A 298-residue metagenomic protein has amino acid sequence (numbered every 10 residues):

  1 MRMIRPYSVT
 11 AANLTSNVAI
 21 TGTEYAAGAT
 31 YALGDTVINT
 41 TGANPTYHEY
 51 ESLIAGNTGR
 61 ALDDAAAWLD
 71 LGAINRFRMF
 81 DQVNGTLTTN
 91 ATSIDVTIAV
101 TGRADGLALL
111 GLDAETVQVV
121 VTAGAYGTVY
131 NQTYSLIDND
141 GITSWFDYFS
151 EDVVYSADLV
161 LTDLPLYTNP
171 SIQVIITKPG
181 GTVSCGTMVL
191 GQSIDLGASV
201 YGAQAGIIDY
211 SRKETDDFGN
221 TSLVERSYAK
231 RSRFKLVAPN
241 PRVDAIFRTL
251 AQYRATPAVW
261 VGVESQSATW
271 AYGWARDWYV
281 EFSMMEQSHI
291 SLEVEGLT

Functional and structural regions predicted by a protein language model:
M1-G85: Tryptophan-rich substrate-binding surfaces of secreted polymer-degrading and adhesive proteins
M1-N17, A73-L87, T97, G102-A114 (+1 more regions): Extracellular/virion structural assembly segments
